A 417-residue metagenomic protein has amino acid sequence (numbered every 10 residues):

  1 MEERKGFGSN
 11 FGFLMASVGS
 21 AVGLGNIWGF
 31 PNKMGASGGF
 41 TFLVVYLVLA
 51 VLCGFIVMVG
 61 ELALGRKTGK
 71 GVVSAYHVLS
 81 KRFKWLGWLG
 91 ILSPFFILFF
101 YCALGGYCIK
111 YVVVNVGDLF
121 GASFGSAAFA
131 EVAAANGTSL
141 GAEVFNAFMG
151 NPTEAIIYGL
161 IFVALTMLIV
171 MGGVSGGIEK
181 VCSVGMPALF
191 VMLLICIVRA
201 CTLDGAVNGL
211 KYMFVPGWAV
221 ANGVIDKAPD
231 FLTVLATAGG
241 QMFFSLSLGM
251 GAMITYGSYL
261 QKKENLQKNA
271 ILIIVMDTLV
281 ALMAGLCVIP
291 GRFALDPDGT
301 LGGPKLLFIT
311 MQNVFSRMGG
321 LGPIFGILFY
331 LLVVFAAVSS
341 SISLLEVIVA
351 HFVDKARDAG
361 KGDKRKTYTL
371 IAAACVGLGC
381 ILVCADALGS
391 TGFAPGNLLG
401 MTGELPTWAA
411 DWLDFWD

Functional and structural regions predicted by a protein language model:
M1-W28, V57-V78, R82-W88, Q261-N265: Membrane-interface "cap" regions at the ends of multi-pass membrane proteins
E2-F7, F11, E179, S183-I342 (+1 more regions): Membrane-embedded translocation segments of transport machinery
E2-R4, K33-S37, K70-L89, L104-S175 (+3 more regions): Inter-helical loop and helix-membrane interface segments of multi-pass membrane transporters/permeases
N10-L47, G251-G257, K268-I271, V275-M276: Transmembrane helix-boundary motif of multi-pass solute transporters/channels
G12-S17, I91, G121-M171, S247-I254 (+3 more regions): Transmembrane alpha-helical segments of multi-pass small-molecule transport proteins
G29-Y46, G69, L79-K81, G177-V184 (+5 more regions): Transmembrane helix-loop boundary segments of multi-pass membrane transporters
M34-G60, L86, E154-A155: Extracellular loop-to-transmembrane helix junctions
Y46-G54, L92-V116, Y158-M171, P187-A200 (+3 more regions): Hydrophobic core segments of alpha-helical transmembrane domains in multi-pass membrane transport and ion-translocation
